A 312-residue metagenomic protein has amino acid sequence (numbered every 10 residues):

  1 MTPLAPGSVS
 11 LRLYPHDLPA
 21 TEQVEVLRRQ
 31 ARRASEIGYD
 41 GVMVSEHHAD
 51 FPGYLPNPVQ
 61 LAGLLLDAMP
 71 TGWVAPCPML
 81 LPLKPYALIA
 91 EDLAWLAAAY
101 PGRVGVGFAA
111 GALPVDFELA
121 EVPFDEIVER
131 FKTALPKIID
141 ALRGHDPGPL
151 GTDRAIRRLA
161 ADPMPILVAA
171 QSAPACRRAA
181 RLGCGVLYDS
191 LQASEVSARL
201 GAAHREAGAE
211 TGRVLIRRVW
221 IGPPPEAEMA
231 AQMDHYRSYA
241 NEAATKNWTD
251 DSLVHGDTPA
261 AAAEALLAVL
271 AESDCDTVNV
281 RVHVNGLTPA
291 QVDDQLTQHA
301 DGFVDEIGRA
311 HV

Functional and structural regions predicted by a protein language model:
M1-A5, E36, A120, D125-A155 (+3 more regions): An alpha-helical appendage that flanks or caps ligand/catalytic pockets
M1-W73, M164: N-terminal beta1-alpha1-beta2 module of alpha/beta enzyme domains
T2-A20, L83-P147, V186, S194: Flexible, glycine-rich active-site loops centered on histidine and acidic residues that chelate a metal or position
T2-P3, S35-E36, A62-P70, L93-V104 (+3 more regions): Acidic (Asp/Glu)-rich catalytic clusters
P6-R12, G41, W73-P78, R103-G107 (+4 more regions): Structural preference for beta-strand elements that scaffold enzyme active sites
L11-V24, P78-A87, D162-A170, T249-A260: Active-site mouth loops of central-metabolism enzymes
A34, G38, E46, L65 (+8 more regions): Conserved, mostly hydrophobic/aromatic
A310-V312: Conserved small/polar residues in nucleotide/adenosyl-binding loops
